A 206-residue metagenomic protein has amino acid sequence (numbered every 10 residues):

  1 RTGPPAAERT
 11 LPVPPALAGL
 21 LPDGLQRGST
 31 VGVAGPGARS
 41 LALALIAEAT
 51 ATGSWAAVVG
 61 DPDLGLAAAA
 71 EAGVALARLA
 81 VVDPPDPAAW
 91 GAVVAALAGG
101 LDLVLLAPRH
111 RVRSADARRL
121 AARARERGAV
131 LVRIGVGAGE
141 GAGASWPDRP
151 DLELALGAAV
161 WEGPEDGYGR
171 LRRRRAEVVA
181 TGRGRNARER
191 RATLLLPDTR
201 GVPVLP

Functional and structural regions predicted by a protein language model:
R1-V58, T199, L205-P206: Detector for small/aliphatic-rich hydrophobic stretches
L21-P22, A47-T50, A70, A98-G99 (+1 more regions): Signal for well-folded cores of large energy- and translation-related assemblies
V31, A57, A80-V82, V132 (+1 more regions): Hydrophobic/aromatic beta-strand patches that form the interior of the parallel beta-sheet core in alpha/beta enzyme
A51-W55, L76, R125-V130: Structural alpha-beta junctions
W55-R113, A117-L120: Long, charge-dense
A98-A155: A contiguous pocket-lining binding segment that forms or flanks enzyme active sites
A138-D198, V202-P206: Phosphate-binding/switch region of NTP-binding enzymes
